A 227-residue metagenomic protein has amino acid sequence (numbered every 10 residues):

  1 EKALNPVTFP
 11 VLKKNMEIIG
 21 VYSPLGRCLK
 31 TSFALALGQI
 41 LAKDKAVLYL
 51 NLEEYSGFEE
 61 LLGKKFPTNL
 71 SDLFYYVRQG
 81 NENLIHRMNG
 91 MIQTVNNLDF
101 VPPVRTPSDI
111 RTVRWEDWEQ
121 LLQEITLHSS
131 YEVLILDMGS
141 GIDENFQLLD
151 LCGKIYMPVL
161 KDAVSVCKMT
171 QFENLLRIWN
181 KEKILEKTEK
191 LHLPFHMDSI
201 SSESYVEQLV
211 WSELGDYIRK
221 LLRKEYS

Functional and structural regions predicted by a protein language model:
E1-I19: Extreme N-terminal, non-catalytic leader segments that precede Walker-type/kinase nucleotide-binding cores
N15-E54, F58, L62: Walker A/P-loop phosphate-binding motif and the immediately C-terminal alpha-helix
I19, L48-L50, D99-V101, K154-Y156 (+1 more regions): Hydrophobic/aromatic beta-strand patches that form the interior of the parallel beta-sheet core in alpha/beta enzyme
G26-L29, R105-R114, G141-D143, K161-S165: Short acidic, S/G/P-rich loop/turn micro-motifs used as interaction or catalytic elements
D44-F100: Phosphate-binding loop that captures ATP/GTP phosphates
G80-V95, F100-M138: Cytosolic-facing regulatory segments adjacent to core modules
Q120-Y205: Conserved catalytic-core segment of NTP-binding enzymes
S204-S227: NTP-binding/hydrolysis catalytic cores, primarily Walker-type P-loop NTPases
